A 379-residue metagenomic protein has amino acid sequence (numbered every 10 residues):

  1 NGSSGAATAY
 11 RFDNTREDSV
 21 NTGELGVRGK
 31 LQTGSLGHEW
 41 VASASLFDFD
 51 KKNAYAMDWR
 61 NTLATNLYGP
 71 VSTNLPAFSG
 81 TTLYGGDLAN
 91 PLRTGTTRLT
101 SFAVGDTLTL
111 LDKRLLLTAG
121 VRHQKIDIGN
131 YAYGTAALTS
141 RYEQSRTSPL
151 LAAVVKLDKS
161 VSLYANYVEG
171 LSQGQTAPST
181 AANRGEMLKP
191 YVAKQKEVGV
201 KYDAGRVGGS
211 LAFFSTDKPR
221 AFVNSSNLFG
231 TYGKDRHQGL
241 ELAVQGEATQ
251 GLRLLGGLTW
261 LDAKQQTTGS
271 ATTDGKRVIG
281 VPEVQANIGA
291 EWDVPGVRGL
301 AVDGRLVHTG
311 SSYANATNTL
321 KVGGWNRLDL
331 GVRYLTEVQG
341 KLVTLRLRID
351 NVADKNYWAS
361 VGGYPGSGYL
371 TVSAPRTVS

Functional and structural regions predicted by a protein language model:
N1-Y55, S210: Outer-membrane beta-barrel domain signature, strongest for Gram-negative TonB-dependent receptors and also present
G2-A7, A54-P91, L138-R141, E186-M187 (+3 more regions): Surface-exposed loop/turn segments flanking beta-strands in extracellular/periplasmic regions
E17-N21, T96-T100, E143-T147, V192-K196 (+5 more regions): Residues that define the transmembrane beta-barrel architecture of outer-membrane proteins
D18, G37-F49, P91-K218, E247 (+1 more regions): Structural signature of Gram-negative outer-membrane beta-barrels, strongest in the C-terminal barrel of TonB-dependent
L25-G29, F102-L108, L151-L157, V198-Y202 (+7 more regions): Residues on the lipid-exposed face of transmembrane beta-strands in outer-membrane beta-barrel proteins
Q32-S35, L110-K113, D158-S160, A193 (+8 more regions): Outer-membrane beta-barrel channels and translocator barrels
E39-W40, A165, K196, E247 (+1 more regions): Conserved C-terminal beta-signal and adjacent last beta-strands/turns of outer-membrane beta-barrel proteins
D112, F213-D217, T231-A316: Gram-negative outer-membrane beta-barrel transporters
